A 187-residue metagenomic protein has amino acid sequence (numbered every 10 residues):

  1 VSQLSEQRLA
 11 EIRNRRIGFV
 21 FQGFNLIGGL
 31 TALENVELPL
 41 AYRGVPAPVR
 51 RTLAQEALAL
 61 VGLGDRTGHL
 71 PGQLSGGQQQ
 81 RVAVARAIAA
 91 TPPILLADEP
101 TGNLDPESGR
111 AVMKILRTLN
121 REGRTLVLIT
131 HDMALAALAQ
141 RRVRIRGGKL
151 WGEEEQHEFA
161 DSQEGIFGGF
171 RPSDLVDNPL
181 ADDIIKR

Functional and structural regions predicted by a protein language model:
V1-L138, R142-I145: ABC family nucleotide-binding domain
S2-Q3, E153-Q156, S162: Short amphipathic beta-strand/extended segments with alternating polar/hydrophobic composition
P100, E107, L150, Q163-F167: Intrinsically disordered, low-complexity segments enriched in small/polar residues
R142-E155: H-loop (His-switch) and adjacent beta-strand-loop-beta switch element of ABC-type ATPase nucleotide-binding domains
H157-R187: ABC ATPase nucleotide-binding domains
